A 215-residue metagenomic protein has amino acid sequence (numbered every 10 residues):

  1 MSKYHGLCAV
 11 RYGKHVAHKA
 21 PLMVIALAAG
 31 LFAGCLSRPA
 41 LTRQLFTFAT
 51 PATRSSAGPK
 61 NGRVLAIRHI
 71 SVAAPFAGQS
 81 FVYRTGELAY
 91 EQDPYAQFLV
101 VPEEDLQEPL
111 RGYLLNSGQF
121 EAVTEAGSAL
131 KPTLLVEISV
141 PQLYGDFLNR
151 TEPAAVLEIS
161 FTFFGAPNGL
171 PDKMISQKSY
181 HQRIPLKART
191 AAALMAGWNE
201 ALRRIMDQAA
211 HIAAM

Functional and structural regions predicted by a protein language model:
M1-H18: N-terminal secretory signal peptides that target proteins for export/translocation
K19-I25: Sec-dependent signal peptide recognition, specifically the positively charged N-region followed immediately by
F32-G34: C-terminal motif of bacterial Sec signal peptides marking the signal peptidase cleavage site
L36-S56, S117-L170: Surface-exposed short loop/turn segments
N61-P132: N-terminal segment of the mature soluble domain
L88-Q97, N168-H211: Short secondary-structure boundary motifs at beta->alpha junctions and helix caps
R111, L115-Q119, G145, A210-A214: Sec-exported extracytoplasmic/periplasmic mature domains
